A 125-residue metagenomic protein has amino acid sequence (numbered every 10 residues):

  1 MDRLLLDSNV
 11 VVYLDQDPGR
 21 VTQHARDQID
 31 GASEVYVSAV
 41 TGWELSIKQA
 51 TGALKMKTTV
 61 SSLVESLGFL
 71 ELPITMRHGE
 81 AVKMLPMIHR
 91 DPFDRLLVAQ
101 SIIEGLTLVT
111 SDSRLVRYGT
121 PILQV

Functional and structural regions predicted by a protein language model:
M1-V37, A50-S62, E104, V116-R117: Short, well-structured N-terminal submotif of metal-dependent ribonuclease cores
D7-S8, L45, V82, S101: Generic structural signal for small/hydrophobic residues in well-ordered secondary structure, especially within
V11, G42, G79, L115-V116: A generic structural signal for short hydrophobic patches within well-formed alpha-helices
V60-M87: Acidic catalytic patch
F93: Acidic donor-binding loop at a coil-to-helix junction in glycosyltransferase catalytic cores that engages
V98-V125: Acidic, PIN/NYN-like endoribonuclease modules and their adjacent C-terminal/linker elements
